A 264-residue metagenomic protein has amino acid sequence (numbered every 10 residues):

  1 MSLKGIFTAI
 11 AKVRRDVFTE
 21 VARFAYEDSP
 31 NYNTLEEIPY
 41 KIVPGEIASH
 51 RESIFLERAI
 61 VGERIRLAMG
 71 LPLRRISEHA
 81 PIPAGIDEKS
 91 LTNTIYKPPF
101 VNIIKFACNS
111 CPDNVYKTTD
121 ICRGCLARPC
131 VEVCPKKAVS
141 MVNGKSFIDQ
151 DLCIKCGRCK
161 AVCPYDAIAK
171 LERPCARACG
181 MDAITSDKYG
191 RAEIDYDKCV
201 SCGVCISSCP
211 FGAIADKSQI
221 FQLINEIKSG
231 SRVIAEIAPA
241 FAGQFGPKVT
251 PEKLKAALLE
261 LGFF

Functional and structural regions predicted by a protein language model:
S2-V162, D166-A176: Ferredoxin-type iron-sulfur electron-transfer modules and their immediate structural context
Y165-D166, L171-F264: Iron-sulfur-cluster electron-transfer modules
